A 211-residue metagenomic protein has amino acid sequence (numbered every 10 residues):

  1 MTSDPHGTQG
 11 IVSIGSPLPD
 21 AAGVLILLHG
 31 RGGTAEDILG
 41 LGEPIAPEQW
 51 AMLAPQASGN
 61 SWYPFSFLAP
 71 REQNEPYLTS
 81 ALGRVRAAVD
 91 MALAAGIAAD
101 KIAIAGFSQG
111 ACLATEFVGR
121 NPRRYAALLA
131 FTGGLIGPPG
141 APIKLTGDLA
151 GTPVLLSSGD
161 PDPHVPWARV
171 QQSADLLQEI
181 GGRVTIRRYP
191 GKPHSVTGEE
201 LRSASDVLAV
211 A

Functional and structural regions predicted by a protein language model:
T2-A99: Serine-hydrolase catalytic machinery in alpha/beta-hydrolase-like enzymes
R31, Q171-A211: C-terminal catalytic histidine-bearing segment of alpha/beta-hydrolase fold enzymes
I38-L41, A141-P142, P166-L176: Short alpha-helix in the alpha/beta-hydrolase fold that links the catalytic acid
G40, E116-R120: Active-site signature of alpha/beta-hydrolase-fold catalytic machinery across serine- and Asp/Cys-nucleophile hydrolases
I104-G106, F131, S157: Short beta-strand immediately N-terminal to the catalytic nucleophile in serine-hydrolase-like folds
G106-G110, A114: Gly/Ala-rich beta-loop-alpha elbow adjacent to hydrolase catalytic centers
R123-I136: A conserved short beta-strand
L155-S158, D162: Short beta-strand/loop motif that positions the catalytic acidic residue of the alpha/beta-hydrolase fold
